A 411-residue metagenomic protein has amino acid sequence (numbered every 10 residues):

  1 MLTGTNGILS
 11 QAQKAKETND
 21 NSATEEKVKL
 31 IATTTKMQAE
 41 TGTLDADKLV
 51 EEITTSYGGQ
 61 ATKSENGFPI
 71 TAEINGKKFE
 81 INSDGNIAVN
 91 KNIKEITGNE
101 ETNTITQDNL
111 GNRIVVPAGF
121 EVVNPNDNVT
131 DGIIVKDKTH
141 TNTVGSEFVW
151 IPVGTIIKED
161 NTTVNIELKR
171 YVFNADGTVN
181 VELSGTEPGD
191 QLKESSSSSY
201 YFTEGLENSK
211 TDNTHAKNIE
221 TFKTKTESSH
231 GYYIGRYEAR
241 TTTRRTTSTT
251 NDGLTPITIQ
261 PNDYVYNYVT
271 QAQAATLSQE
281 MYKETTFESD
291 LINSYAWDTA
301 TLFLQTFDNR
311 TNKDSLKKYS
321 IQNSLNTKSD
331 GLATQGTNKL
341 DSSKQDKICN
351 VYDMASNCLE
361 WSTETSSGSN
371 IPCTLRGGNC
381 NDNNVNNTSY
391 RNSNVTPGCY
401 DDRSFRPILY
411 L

Functional and structural regions predicted by a protein language model:
M1-A15: C-terminal juxtamembrane segment of a hydrophobic transmembrane alpha-helix
A12-G42: N-terminal alpha-helical signal peptides/signal-anchor transmembrane segments
I31-D84, Q345: Extracellular/periplasmic head regions of type IV pilus-like filament subunits
T71-N112, A118, N180-D190: Short, surface-exposed interaction loops/tails
K94-N161, S289: GGW-centered surface loops in extracellular recognition modules
N128, K136-S146, N174-D353: Short aromatic-cysteine micro-motif
G154-I157, E238-T241, T363-S369, C380-D382 (+1 more regions): Acidic glycine-/aspartate-rich tracts in secreted/extracellular proteins
Y268-T276, Y282, E288, I292 (+2 more regions): Disulfide-stabilized, aromatic/cysteine-rich ligand-recognition loop
